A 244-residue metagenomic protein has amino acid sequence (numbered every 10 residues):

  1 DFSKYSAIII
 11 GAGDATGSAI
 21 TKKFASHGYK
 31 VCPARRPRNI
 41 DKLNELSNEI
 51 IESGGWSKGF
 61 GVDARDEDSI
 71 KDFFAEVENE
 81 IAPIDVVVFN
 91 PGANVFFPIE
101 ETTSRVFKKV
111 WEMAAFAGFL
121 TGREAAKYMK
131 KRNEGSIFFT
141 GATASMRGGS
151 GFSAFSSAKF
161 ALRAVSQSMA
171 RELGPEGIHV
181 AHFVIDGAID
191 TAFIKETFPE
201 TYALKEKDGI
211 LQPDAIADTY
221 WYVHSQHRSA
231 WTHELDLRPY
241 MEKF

Functional and structural regions predicted by a protein language model:
Y5, G55-W56, P83-I84, P98 (+2 more regions): Active-site loop of short-chain dehydrogenase/reductase
G13-D14: Conserved glycine-rich cofactor-binding loop
G28-N44: Conserved glycine-rich Rossmann-like NAD(P)H-binding loop of the short-chain dehydrogenase/reductase
I50-D68: Rossmann-fold cofactor-recognition segment
P98-I99, T103-W111: Substrate-binding pocket helix/loop in short-chain dehydrogenase/reductase
S136-A161, Q167, R171-P175, I189: Catalytic loop of short-chain dehydrogenase/reductase
P175-G187, Y202-F244: C-terminal helical subdomain
